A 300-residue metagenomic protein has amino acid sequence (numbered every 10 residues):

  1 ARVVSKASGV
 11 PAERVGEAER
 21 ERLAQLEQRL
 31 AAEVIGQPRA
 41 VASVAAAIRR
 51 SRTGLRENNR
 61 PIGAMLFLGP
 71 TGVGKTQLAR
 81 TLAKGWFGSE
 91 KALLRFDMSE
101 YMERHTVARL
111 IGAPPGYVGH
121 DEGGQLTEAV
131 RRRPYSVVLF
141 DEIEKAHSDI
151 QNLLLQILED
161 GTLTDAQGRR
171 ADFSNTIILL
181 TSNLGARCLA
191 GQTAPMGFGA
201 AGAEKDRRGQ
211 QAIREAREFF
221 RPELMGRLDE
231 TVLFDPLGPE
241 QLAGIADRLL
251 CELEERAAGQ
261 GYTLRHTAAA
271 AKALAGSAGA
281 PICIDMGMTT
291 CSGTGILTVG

Functional and structural regions predicted by a protein language model:
A1-G300: AAA+ P-loop NTPase nucleotide-binding core of proteostasis motors
